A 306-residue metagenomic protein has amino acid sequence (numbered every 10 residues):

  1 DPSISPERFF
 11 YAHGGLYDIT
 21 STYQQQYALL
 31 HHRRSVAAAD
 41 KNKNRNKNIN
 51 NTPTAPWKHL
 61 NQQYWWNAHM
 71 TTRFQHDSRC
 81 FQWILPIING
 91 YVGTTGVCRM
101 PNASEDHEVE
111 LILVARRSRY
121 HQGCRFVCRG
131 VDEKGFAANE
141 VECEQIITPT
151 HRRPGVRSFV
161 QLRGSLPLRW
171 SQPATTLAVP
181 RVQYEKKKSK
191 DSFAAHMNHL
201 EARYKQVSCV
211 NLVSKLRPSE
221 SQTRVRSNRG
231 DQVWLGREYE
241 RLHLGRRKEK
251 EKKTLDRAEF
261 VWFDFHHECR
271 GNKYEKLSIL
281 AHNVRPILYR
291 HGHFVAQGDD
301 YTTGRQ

Functional and structural regions predicted by a protein language model:
D1-R305: Phosphoinositide system proteins, centered on phosphoinositide phosphatases and their trafficking scaffolds
